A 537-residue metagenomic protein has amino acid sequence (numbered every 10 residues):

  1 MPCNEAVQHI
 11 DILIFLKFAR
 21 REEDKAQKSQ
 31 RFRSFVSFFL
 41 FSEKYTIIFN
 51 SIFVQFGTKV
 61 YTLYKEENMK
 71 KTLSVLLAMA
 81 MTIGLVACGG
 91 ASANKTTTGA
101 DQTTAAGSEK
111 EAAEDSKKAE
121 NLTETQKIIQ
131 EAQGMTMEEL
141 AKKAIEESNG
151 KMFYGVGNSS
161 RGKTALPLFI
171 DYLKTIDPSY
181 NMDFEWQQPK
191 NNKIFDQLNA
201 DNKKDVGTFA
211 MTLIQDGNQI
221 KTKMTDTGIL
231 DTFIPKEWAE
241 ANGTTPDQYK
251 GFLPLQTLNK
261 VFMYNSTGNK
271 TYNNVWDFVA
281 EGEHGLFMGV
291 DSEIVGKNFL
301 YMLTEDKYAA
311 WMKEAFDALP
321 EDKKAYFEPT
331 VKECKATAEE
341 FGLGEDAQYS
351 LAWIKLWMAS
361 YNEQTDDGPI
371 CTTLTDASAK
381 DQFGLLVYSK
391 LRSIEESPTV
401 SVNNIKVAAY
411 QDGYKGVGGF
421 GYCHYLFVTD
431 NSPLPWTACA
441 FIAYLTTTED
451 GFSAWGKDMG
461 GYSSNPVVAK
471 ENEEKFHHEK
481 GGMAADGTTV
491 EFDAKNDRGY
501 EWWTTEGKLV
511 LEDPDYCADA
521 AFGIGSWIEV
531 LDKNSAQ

Functional and structural regions predicted by a protein language model:
R21, R31-N68: Short, Lys/Arg-enriched N-terminal segments with co-localized hydrophobic residues within the first ~10-30 amino acids
G84-A87: C-terminal motif of bacterial Sec signal peptides marking the signal peptidase cleavage site
G89-S92: Bacterial signal peptide processing site
D115, E120, E124-K127, Q133 (+2 more regions): Conserved C-terminal helix/tail region of periplasmic/extracytoplasmic solute-binding proteins
K151-D171, D183-Q197, G207-T372, E395: Extracytoplasmic ligand-binding site segments that recognize negatively charged/polar headgroups
V206-Q215, K380-Y388: Paired acidic/hydrophobic, glycine-rich loop segments that form the ligand-binding mouth/hinge of periplasmic-binding
D346-Y349, A359-N431: Extracytoplasmic/periplasmic substrate-binding proteins
C423-K508: Mature extracytoplasmic/periplasmic domains
